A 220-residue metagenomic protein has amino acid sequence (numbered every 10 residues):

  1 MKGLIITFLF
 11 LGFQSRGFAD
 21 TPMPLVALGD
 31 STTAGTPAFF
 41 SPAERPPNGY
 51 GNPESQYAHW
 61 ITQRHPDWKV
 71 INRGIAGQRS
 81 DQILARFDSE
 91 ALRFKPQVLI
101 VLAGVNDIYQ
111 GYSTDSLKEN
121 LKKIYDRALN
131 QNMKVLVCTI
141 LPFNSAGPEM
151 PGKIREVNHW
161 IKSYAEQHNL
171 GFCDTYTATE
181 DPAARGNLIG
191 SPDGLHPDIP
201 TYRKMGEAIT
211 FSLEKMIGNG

Functional and structural regions predicted by a protein language model:
L4-G12: Sec-dependent N-terminal signal peptides
F18-R73, D88-K95: Serine-esterase "nucleophile elbow" of acetyl-processing enzymes
P24-L28, T33, K69-G74, V98-A103 (+2 more regions): Structural recognition of the beta-strand scaffold that forms the well-ordered cores of secreted hydrolase catalytic
V26, H65-F94, N106-V135: Internal alpha/beta domain cores that form substrate/cofactor-binding pockets in large enzymes and binding proteins
S31-G35, I75-D81, V105-Y109, L141-S145 (+2 more regions): Solvent-exposed loop/turn segments at secondary-structure junctions within structured extracellular/periplasmic domains
F39-F40, G111-D115, G147-G152: Short, solvent-exposed loop/turn segments at secondary-structure boundaries
Q56, W60, Q78, Q82 (+8 more regions): Extracytoplasmic/secreted proteins, especially bacterial periplasmic and envelope-associated proteins
P142-G220: Catalytic His-Asp segment of secreted/periplasmic serine-dependent ester chemistry enzymes
